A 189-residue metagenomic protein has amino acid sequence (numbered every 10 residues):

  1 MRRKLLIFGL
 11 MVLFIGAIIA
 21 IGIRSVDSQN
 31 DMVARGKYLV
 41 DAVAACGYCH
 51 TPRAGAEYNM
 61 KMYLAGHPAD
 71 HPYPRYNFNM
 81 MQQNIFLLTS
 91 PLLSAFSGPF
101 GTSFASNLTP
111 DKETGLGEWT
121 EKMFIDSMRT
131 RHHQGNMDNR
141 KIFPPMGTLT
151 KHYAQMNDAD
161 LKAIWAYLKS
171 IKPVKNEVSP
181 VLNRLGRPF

Functional and structural regions predicted by a protein language model:
M1-V12: N-terminal Sec-pathway targeting helices
L13-G22: Hydrophobic alpha-helical membrane-insertion segments, chiefly the h-region of N-terminal signal peptides
I23-D41, A54-A56: Electrostatic cytochrome c docking/interface patches
G36, V43-R53, F124, I164 (+1 more regions): The canonical Cys-X-X-Cys-His
V40, Y48, N107-T109, P145 (+1 more regions): Structural recognition of the beta-strand scaffold that forms the well-ordered cores of secreted hydrolase catalytic
T51-S103, H133-F189: Flexible coil segments in periplasmic/lumen-exposed cytochrome c-class electron-transfer proteins
T109-L116, L149-A154: Second-shell loop/turn segments in exported
D126-Q134: Glycine-rich, acidic and aromatic/proline-enriched surface loops and short helix-turn segments that act as binding
